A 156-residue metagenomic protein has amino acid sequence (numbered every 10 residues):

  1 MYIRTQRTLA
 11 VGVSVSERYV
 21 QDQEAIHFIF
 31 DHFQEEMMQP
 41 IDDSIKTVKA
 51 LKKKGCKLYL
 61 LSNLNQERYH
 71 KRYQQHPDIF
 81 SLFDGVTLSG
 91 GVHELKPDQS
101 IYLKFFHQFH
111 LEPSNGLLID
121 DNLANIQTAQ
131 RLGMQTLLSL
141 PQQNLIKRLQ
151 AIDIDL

Functional and structural regions predicted by a protein language model:
M1-I29: A metal-dependent, Asp-based hydrolase signature
Y2, H32-M38, N65-Q66, V92: Short histidine/acidic/glycine/proline-rich micro-motifs that form metal- and phosphate-coordinating active-site loops
T5-T8, L51, L60, V86 (+1 more regions): Generic structural signal for small/hydrophobic residues in well-ordered secondary structure, especially within
V11-S16, F30-Q34, R68-Y73: Hydrophobic alpha-helical core bundles mediating ligand binding, dimerization, or RNAP-core interactions
R18, D22, K54, E67 (+1 more regions): Phosphate/oxyanion-binding loops and surfaces in catalytic or ligand/nucleic-acid-binding neighborhoods
V20, E24-Y59, Q99, Q142: Short, acidic loop-to-helix structural element flanking the phosphoryl-transfer center in phosphate-processing enzymes
N65-Q66, Y73-L156: Asp-based, Mg2+/Mn2+-dependent phosphohydrolase catalytic module
